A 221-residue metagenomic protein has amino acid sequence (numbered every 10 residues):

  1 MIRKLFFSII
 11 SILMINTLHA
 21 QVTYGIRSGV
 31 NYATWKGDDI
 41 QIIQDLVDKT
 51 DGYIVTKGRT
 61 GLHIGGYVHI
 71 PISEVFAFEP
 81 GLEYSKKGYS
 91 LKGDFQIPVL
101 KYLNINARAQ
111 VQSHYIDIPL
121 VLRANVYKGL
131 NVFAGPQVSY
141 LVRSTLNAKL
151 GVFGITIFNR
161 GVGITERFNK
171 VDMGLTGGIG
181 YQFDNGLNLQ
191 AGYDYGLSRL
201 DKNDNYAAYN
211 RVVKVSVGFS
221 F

Functional and structural regions predicted by a protein language model:
M1-R27, V217-F221: Bacterial Sec-dependent N-terminal signal peptides
V22, F76-F78, L130-V132, N185-A191: Repeated loop/turn-to-beta-strand initiation elements of outer-membrane beta-barrel proteins
T23, N31, G180-L187, Y209-F221: Outer-membrane beta-barrel "beta-signal"
G25, G61-G65, A77, D117-P119 (+2 more regions): Membrane-embedded beta-strand positions in outer-membrane beta-barrel channels/transporters
I26-S28, P80, L120, A134 (+3 more regions): Membrane-embedded beta-strand positions of outer-membrane beta-barrel proteins
V30-T34, Y84-G88, V138-V142, Y193-L197 (+1 more regions): Transmembrane beta-strands of outer-membrane beta-barrel pores
T34-R59, K87-H114, L141-D172, T176 (+1 more regions): Extracellular/periplasm-exposed beta-strand and loop segments of Gram-negative cell-envelope proteins, dominated by
I70-E74, A124-K128, F183-N185, F221: Outer-membrane beta-barrel strand-turn architecture
